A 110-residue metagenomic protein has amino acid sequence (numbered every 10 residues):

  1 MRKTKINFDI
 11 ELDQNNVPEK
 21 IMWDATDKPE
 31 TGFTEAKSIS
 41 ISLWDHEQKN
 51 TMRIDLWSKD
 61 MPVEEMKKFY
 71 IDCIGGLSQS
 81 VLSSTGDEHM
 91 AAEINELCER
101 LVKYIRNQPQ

Functional and structural regions predicted by a protein language model:
M1-N7: Structured beta-strand/loop patches that form or line metal/cofactor-binding pockets in enzymes
L12-D13: Short, acidic, Ser/Thr-enriched surface-loop or helix-capping motifs
E19-G86: Active-site- and interface-proximal helix/loop "cap" or "latch" segments in soluble metabolic and energy-transducing
S78-Q110: C-terminal charged interaction modules
